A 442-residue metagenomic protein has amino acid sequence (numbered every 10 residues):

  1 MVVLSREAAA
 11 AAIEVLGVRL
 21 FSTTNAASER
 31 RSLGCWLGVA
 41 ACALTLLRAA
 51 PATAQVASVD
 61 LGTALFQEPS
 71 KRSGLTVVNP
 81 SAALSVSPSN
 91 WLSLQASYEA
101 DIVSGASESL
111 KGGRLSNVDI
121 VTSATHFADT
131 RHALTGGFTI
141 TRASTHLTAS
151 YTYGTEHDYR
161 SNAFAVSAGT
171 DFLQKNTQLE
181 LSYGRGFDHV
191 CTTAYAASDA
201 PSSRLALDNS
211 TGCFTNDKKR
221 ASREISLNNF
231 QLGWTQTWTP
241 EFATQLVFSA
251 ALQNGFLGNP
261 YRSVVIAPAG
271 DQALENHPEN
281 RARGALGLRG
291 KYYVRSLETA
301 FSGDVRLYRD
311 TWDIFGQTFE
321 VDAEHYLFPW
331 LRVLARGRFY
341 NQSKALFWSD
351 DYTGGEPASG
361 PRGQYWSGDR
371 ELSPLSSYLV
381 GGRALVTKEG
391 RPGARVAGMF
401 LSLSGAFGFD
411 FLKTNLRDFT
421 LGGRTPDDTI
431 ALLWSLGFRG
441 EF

Functional and structural regions predicted by a protein language model:
A52-P88, Q95, L412-N415, P426-D428 (+1 more regions): Short glycine/proline- and aromatic-enriched beta-strand/turn motifs that initiate or cap beta-hairpins
A57-L61, L94-A96, T145-A149, T177-L181 (+7 more regions): Transmembrane beta-strands of outer-membrane beta-barrel proteins
T63-P69, A100-S104, R142-S144, Y153-H157 (+9 more regions): Transmembrane beta-strands of outer-membrane beta-barrel pores
K71-T76, S97, S107-G112, T152-G154 (+8 more regions): Outer-membrane beta-barrel translocator domains and adjoining extracellular loop/strand segments of Gram-negative
A82-V86, G136-I140, V166-T170, L232-Q236 (+5 more regions): Residues on the lipid-exposed face of transmembrane beta-strands in outer-membrane beta-barrel proteins
S89-W91, R142-T145, L173-K175, T239-E241 (+4 more regions): Outer-membrane beta-barrel channels and translocator barrels
S97-L134, Q178-F242, N254, A335-R383: Outer-membrane beta-barrel translocator/channel fold
G113-A124, F248-K291, L307-T318, E324 (+1 more regions): Outer membrane beta-barrel transmembrane domains
